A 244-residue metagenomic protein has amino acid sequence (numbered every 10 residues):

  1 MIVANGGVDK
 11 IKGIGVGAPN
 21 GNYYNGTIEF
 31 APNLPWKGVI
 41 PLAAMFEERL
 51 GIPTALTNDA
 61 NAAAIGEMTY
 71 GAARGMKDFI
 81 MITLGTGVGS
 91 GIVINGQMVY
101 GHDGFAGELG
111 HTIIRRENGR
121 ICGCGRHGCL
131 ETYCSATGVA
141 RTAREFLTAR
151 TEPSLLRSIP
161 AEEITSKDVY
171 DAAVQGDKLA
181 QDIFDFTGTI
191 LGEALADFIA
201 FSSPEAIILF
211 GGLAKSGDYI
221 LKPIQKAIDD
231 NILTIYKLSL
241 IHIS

Functional and structural regions predicted by a protein language model:
M1-G13, Y23-T27, A43-T54, T69-M76 (+1 more regions): ATP-binding/phosphotransfer module of carbohydrate and carboxylate kinases, centering on a glycine-rich
P19-N22, G85-G87, L213: Short glycine-rich anion-binding loops that position phosphate/pyrophosphate groups of nucleotides and phosphorylated
I28-P35: Short glycine-enriched, charge-decorated loop/helix-capping segments at active-site entrances that position
L56-A60: Short loop/edge segments at beta-strand edges and connector loops that shape dinucleotide/nucleotide cofactor-binding
A64: Acidic/histidine-rich catalytic cores of soluble enzymes
R74-Y133: Glycine-rich phosphate-binding loop of actin/hexokinase-like ATP-binding domains
